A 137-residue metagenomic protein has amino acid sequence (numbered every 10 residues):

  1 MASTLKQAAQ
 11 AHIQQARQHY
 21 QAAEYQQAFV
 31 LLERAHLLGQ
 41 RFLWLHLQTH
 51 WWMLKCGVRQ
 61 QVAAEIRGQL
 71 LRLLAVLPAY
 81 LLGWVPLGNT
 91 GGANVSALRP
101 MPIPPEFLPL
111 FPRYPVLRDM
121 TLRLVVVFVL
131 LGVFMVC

Functional and structural regions predicted by a protein language model:
I13, Y20, Y25, L32 (+2 more regions): Inward-facing hydrophobic residues that define packing positions of alpha-helical scaffold repeats
A16, L47, L54-G57: Conserved small-residue packing positions in alpha-helical repeats and bundles
H36, Q40, L74-A75: A conserved position within tetratricopeptide repeats
L54-L81: TPR/TPR-like (Sel1-like) alpha-helical repeat modules
F107-C137: Helical anchoring/docking segments at protein termini
